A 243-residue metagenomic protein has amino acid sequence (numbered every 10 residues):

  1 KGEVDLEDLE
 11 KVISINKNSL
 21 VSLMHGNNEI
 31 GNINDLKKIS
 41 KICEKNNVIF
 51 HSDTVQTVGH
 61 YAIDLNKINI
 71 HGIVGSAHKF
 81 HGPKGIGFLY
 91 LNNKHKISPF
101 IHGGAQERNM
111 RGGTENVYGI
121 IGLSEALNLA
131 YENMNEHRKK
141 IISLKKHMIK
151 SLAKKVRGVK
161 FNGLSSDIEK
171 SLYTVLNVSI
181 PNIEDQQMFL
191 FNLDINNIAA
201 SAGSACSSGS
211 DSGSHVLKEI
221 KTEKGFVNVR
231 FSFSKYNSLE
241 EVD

Functional and structural regions predicted by a protein language model:
K1-D243: Pyridoxal 5′-phosphate
